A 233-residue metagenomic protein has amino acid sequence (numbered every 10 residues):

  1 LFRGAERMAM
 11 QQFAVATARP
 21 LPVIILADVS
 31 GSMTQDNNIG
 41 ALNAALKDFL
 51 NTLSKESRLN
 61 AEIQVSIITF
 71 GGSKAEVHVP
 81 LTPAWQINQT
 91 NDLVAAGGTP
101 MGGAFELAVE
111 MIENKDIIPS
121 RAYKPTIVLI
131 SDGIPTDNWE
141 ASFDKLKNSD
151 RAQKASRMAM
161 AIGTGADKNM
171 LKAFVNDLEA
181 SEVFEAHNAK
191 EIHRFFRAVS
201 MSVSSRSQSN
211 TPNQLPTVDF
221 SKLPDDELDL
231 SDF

Functional and structural regions predicted by a protein language model:
L1-M8: Short, Lys/Arg-enriched N-terminal segments with co-localized hydrophobic residues within the first ~10-30 amino acids
Q12-A16, S54-L59, E113-A122, N148-S149: Surface-exposed acidic, glycine-flexible loop patches that form ligand/cofactor-binding and adhesion interfaces
V15-V79, T126-I130: Von Willebrand factor
A61-D92, K168-N176: Short beta-strand-loop
S73-L107, I134, S149-Q153: Short, charged loop segments at secondary-structure junctions
G133-F174: VWA/integrin I-like adhesion module and closely mimicked acidic/polar interface patches used
G163, N213-F233: Extended acidic, low-complexity intrinsically disordered regions
T164-Q214: Von Willebrand factor A/integrin I-like adhesion domains
